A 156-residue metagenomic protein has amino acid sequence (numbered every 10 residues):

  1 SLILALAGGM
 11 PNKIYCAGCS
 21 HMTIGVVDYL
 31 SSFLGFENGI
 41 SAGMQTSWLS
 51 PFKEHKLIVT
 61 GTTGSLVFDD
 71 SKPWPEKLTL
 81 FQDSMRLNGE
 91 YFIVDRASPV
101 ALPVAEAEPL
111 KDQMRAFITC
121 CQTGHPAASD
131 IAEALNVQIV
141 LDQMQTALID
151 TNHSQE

Functional and structural regions predicted by a protein language model:
S1-P75, V104-A107, K111-H125: Contiguous beta-strand/loop segments that form the cofactor/metal-binding neighborhood of enzyme cores
G18, E54, W74, F81 (+3 more regions): Residue-level detector of alpha-helical recognition elements and their boundaries
M22-I24, K77, Q138-I139, N152: Short secondary-structure boundary/hinge segments and terminal tails
S31-S32, T63, L80, L87 (+1 more regions): Short alpha-helix boundary/capping motifs
E37, A116-E156: C-terminal helix-rich "cap/oligomerization" subdomain common to oxidoreductases
L57, P73-I93: Short polybasic amphipathic segments
D95-E106: C-terminal "lid/loop" region of Rossmann-like NAD(P)-dependent oxidoreductases
